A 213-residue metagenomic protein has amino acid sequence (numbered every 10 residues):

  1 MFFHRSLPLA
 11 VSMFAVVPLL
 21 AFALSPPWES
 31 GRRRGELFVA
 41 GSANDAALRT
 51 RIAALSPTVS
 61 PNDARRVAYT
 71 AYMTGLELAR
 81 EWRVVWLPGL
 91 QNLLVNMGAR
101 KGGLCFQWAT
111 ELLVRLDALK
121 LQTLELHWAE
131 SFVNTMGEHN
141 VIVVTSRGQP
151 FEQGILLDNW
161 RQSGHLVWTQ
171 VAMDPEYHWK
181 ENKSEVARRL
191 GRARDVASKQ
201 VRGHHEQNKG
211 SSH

Functional and structural regions predicted by a protein language model:
M1-M13: Bacterial N-terminal signal peptides that target proteins for export
V16-P18: N-terminal signal peptide c-region/cleavage motif recognized by signal peptidases
L20-R32: Bacterial Sec-dependent signal peptides at the C-terminal "C-region" and cleavage site
G41, P57-A64, G98-A109: Solvent-exposed, acidic/flexible segments
A47-L93: Secondary-structure boundary elements
E77-L78, V85, G89-W128, N134-M136: Mid-length scaffold segments of soluble, non-membrane domains
D117-L166: Hydrophobic/aromatic-rich core segments of domains that either
G148-H213: A recognition module on extended beta-rich or small alphabeta surfaces enriched in W/G with H and D/E
